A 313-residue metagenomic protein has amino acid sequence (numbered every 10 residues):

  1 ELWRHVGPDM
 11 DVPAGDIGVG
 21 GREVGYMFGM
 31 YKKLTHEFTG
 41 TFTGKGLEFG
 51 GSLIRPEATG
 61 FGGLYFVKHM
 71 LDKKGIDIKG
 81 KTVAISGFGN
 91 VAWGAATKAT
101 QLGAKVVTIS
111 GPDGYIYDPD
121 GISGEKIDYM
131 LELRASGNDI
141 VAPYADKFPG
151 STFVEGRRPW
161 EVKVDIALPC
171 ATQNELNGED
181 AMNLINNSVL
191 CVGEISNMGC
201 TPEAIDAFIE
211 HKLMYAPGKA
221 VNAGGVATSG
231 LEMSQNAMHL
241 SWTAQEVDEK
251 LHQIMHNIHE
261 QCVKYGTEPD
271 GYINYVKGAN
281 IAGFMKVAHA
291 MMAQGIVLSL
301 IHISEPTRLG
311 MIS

Functional and structural regions predicted by a protein language model:
E1-L53, K286-L298: N-terminal ligand-binding/catalytic initiation module
V6-G15, F38-G40, K74-T82, C262-G278 (+1 more regions): Flexible, glycine/charged-enriched surface loops at secondary-structure junctions
M10-G15, E37-F42, I85, T108-G111 (+5 more regions): General beta-strand structural signal in soluble alpha/beta enzymes
A14-V24, G44-G46, G80-N90, D113 (+1 more regions): A glycine-rich phosphate-binding loop feature that marks nucleotide/adenosyl-phosphate handling sites
I54-E57, F61-R158: Glycine-rich phosphate/diphosphate-binding loop of Rossmann-like nucleotide-binding domains
G114-Y215, A220: Rossmann-like adenosine-cofactor binding region
I185-S299: Adenosine-phosphate binding glycine-rich loop
I301-S313: Single conserved hydrophobic/aromatic residue that forms the stacking wall/gate of nucleotide- or nucleobase-binding
